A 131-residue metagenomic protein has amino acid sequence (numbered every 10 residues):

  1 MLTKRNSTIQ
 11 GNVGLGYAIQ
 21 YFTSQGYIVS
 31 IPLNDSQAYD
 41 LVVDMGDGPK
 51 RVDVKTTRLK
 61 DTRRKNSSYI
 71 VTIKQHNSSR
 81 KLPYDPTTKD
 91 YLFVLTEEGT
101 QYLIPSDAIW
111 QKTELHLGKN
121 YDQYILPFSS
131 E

Functional and structural regions predicted by a protein language model:
M1-P32: Acidic-basic catalytic patches of nuclease active cores, encompassing PD-(D/E)XK and other metal-cofactor nuclease
Y21, K50, Q75-R80, Y121-I125: Conserved functional hotspots at enzyme active or ligand-binding sites that engage polyanionic ligands
F22, L41-V43, K50-T56: Conserved catalytic cores of phosphodiester-cleaving nucleases, focusing on short active-site segments
V29-Q37, M45-G46: Active-site metal-binding core of divalent-cation-utilizing nuclease and nuclease-like domains
I31-P32, L41-V42, K81-P83: Short, flexible, glycine/charge-rich loop motifs used to bind or transfer phosphoryl groups or to couple energy/partner
G46-G48, E97-E98: Short strand-connecting beta-turns/loops that link adjacent beta-strands
K55-Y102: Catalytic cores of nucleic-acid endonucleases
G99, I104-E131: Non-catalytic C-terminal interaction segments of nucleic acid-processing enzymes
